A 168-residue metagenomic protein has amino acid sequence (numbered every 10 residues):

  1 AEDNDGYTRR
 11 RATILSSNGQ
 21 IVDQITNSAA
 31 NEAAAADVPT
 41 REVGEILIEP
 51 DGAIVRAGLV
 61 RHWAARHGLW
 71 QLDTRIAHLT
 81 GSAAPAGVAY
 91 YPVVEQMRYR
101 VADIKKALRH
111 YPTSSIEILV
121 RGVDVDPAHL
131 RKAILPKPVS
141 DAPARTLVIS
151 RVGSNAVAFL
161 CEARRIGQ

Functional and structural regions predicted by a protein language model:
A1-Q168: SAM-dependent transferase fold signal centered on methyltransferase-like domains, encompassing both Class I
